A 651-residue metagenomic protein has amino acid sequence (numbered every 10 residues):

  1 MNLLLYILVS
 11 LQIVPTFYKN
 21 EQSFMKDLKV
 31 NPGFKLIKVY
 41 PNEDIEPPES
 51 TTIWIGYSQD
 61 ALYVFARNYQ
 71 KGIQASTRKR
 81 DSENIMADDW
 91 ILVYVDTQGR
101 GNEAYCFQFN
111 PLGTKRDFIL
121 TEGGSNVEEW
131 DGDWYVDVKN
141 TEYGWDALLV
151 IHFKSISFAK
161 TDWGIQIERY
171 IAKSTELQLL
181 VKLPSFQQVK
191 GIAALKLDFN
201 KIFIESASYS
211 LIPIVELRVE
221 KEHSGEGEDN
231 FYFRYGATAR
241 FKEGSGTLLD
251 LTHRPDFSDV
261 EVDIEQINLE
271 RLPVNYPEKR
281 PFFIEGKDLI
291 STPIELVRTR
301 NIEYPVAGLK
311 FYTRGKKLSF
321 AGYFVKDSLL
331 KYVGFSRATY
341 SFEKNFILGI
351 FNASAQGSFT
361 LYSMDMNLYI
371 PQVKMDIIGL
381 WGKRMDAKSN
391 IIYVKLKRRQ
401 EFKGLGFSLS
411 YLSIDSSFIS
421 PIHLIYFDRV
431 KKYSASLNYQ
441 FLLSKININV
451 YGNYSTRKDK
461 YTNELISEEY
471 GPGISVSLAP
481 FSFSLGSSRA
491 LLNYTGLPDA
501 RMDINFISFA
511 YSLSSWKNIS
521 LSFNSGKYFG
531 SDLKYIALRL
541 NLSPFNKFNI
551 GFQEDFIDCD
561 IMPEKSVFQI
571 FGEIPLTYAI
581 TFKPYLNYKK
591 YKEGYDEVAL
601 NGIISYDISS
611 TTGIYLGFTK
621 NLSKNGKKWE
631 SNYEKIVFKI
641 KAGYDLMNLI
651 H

Functional and structural regions predicted by a protein language model:
N2-S10: Sec-dependent N-terminal signal peptides
S10-F335, T339-Y340, G349, S631: Structural preference for beta-rich elements and adjacent junctions enriched in aromatics
Q59, D88, G244-G246, E343 (+3 more regions): A generic structural motif
M86-D88, N102, F359-L361, S389-I391: Short, solvent-exposed loop/turn segments at the edges of secondary structure
Q187-S206, S328-Y362, L485-N541: Outer-membrane beta-barrel transmembrane domain signature of Gram-negative proteins, especially the mid-to-C-terminal
I204-D250, V333-K383, L443-Y451, A510-S512 (+4 more regions): Surface-exposed extracellular loop regions of Gram-negative outer-membrane beta-barrel proteins
Q266-E270, M364, Y393-V394, L424-Y426: Short secondary-structure boundary/capping segments
Y304-V306, Y312, Q372-H651: Exposed, low-structure sequence patches enriched in small/polar residues
